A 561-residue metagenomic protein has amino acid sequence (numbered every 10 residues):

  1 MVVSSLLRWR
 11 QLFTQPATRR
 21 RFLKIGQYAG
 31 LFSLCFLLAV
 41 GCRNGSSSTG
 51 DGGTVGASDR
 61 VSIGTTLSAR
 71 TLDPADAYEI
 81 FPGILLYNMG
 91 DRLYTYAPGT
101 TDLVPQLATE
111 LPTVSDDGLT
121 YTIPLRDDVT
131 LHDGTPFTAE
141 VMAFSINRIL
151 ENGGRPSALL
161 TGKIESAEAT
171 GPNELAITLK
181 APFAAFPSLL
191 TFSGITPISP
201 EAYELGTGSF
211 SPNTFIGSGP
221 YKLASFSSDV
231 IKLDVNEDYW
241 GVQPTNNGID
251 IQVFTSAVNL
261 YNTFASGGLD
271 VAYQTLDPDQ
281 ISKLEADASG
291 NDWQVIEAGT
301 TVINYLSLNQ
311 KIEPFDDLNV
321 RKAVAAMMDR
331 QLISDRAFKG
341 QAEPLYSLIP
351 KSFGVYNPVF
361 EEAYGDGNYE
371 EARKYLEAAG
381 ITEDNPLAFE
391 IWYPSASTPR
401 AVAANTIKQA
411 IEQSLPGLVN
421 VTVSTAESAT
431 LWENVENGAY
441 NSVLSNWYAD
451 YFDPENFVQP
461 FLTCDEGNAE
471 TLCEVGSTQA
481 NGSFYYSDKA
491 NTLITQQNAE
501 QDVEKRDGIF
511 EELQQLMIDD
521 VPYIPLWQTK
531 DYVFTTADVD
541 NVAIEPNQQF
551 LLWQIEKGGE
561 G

Functional and structural regions predicted by a protein language model:
G64-D116, N147, I216-G217: N-terminal lobe/hinge region of extracytoplasmic solute-binding protein
A97-P98, T191-P244, G248: Gly/Pro-rich hinge or "lid" segments in bacterial periplasmic/extracellular proteins
P112, L418-E436, Q459-T536, G561: Extracytoplasmic/peripheral linker and loop segments enriched in polar/acidic and small residues with frequent Thr/Pro
T122-P124, A158-A202: Surface-exposed binding/hinge segments that line and control ligand-binding clefts or catalytic entry sites
T138-S145, P172-T178, G219-P220, N246-G248 (+4 more regions): Alpha-helical secondary-structure segments
S166-A169, A224-D234, D250-I312, Q331 (+1 more regions): Extracellular/periplasmic solute-recognition and catalytic clefts
S228, E377-D450, D531: Ligand/substrate-recognition segments at binding pockets and active sites
P344-A379, A396-V402: Structural transition elements
